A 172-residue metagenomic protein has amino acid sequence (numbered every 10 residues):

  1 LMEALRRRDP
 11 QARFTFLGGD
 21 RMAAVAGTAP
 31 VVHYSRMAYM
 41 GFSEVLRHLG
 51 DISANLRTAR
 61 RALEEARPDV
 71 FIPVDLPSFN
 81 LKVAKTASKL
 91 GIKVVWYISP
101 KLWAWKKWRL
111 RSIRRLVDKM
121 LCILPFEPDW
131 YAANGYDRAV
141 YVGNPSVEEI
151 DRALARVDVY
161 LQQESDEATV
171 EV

Functional and structural regions predicted by a protein language model:
L1-E164, A168-V170: Active-site and donor-binding regions of nucleotide-sugar-utilizing enzymes
